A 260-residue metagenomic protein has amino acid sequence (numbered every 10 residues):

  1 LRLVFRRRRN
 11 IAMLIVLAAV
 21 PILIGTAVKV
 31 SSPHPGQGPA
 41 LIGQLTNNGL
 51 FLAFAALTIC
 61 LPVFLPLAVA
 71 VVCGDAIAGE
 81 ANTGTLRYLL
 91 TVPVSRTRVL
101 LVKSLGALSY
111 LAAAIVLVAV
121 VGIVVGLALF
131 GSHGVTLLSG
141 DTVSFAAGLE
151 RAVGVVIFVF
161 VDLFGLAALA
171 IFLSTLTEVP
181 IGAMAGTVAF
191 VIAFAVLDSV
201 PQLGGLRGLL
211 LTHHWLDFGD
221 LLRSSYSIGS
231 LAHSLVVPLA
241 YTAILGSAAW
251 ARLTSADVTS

Functional and structural regions predicted by a protein language model:
L1-A18, V179: Aromatic- and glycine-rich beta-strand/loop motifs that create alpha-glucan
P21-F64, A68-V71, L101-A167, I171 (+1 more regions): Secretory targeting signals
L23-P33, T177-H213: Transmembrane helix segments
V69-C73, V121, L169, A189 (+4 more regions): Hydrophobic/aromatic residues in alpha-helical transmembrane segments
A70-Y88, S104, S260: Transmembrane helix boundary and interhelical loop/hinge segments in multi-pass membrane proteins
T97-L101, L253: Alpha-helix N-cap/helix-start motif at helix boundaries, enriched for small hydrophobics
L222-S260: Alpha-helical transmembrane segments of multi-pass membrane transporters/translocases
